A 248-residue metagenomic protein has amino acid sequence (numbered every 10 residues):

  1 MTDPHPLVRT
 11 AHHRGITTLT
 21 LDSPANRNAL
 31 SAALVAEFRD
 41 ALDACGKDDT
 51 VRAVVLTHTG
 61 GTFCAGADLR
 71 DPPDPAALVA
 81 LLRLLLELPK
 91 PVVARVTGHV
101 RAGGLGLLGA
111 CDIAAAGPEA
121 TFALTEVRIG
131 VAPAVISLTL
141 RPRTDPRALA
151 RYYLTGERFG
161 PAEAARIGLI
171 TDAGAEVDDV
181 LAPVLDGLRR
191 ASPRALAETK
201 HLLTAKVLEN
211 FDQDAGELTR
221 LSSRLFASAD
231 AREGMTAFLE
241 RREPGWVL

Functional and structural regions predicted by a protein language model:
M1-T59, A182, D186: Conserved CoA-thioester-binding segment of acyl-CoA-metabolizing enzymes
T50, T57-E87, N210: Glycine- (often His-adjacent) and acidic-residue-rich active-site loop that binds/positions the CoA thioester
A65-A67, A148-E157: Short helix- or helix-capping micro-motifs that position conserved polar/aromatic residues at function-defining sites
L85-V131, P161: Glycine-rich beta-to-alpha active-site loop
A115-A120, I170-G216, G245-L248: C-terminal long alpha-helix characteristic of the crotonase
S137-R147: Hydrophobic, secondary-structure "cap" segments at the distal end of domains
Y152-Y153, A164, L202-K206, R220-F226: Helix-loop "lid/cap" segments that line or gate small-molecule binding pockets
